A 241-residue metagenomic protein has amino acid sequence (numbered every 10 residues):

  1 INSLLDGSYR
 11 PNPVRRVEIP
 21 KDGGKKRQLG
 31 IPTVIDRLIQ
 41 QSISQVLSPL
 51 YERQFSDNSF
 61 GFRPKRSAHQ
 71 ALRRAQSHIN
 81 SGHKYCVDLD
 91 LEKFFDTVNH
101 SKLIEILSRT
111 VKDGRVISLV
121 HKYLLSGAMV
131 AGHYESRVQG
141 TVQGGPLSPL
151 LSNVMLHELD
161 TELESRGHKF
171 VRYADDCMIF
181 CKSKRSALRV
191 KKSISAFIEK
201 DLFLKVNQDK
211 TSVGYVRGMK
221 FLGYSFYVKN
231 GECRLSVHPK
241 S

Functional and structural regions predicted by a protein language model:
S3-E18, D22, Q54-R66, Q70-K220: Conserved polymerase palm-domain catalytic core
R10-N12, I31, H238: Intrinsic-disorder/low-complexity coil detector
P13-R16, S44-L50, K240-S241: Short, compositionally biased low-complexity segments
G24-K26: Short acidic/polar mixed-charge low-complexity motifs
L29-V46, R53: Hydrophobic alpha-helical hairpins/lids featuring a short glycine-rich hinge
Y224-S241: Active-site and adjacent loop segments of nucleotide-processing enzymes that use two-metal-ion phosphate chemistry
